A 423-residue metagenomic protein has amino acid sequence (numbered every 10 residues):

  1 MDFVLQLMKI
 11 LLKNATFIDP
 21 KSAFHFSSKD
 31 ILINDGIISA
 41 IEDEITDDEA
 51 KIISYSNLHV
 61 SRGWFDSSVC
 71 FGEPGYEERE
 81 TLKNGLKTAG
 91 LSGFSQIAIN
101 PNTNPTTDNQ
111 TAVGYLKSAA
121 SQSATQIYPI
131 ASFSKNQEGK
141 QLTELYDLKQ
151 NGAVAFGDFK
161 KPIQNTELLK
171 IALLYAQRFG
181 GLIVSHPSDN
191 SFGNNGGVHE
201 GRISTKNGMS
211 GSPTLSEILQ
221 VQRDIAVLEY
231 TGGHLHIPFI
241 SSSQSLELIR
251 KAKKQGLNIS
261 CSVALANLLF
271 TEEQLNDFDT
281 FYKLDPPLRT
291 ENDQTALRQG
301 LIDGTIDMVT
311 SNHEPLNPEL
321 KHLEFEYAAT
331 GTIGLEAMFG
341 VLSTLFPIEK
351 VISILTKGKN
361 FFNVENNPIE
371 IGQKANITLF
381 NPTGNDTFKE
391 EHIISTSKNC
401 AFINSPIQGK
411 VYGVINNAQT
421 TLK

Functional and structural regions predicted by a protein language model:
M1-D47, Q419-T420: N-terminal metal-binding scaffold of metallo-dependent hydrolase/deaminase domains
A15, G36, N57, S68 (+12 more regions): Divalent metal-coordination and catalytic microenvironments
I18-D30, N360-E391, S405: Acidic, glycine-enriched loop/beta-strand segments at the rims of small-molecule binding/catalytic pockets
I45-V60: Active-site metal-binding motif and surrounding structural segment of the metallo-beta-lactamase
S56-A120: Metal-associated gating/positioning segment near the N- to mid-region
T143-V309: Histidine/acidic residue-rich metal-binding segments in metalloenzymes
K206-G232, I302, M308-F380: His/Asp/Glu-enriched, well-ordered alpha-helical/loop segment that forms or immediately abuts the divalent-metal
Y327, K374-K423: C-terminal cap of metal-dependent C-N hydrolases
